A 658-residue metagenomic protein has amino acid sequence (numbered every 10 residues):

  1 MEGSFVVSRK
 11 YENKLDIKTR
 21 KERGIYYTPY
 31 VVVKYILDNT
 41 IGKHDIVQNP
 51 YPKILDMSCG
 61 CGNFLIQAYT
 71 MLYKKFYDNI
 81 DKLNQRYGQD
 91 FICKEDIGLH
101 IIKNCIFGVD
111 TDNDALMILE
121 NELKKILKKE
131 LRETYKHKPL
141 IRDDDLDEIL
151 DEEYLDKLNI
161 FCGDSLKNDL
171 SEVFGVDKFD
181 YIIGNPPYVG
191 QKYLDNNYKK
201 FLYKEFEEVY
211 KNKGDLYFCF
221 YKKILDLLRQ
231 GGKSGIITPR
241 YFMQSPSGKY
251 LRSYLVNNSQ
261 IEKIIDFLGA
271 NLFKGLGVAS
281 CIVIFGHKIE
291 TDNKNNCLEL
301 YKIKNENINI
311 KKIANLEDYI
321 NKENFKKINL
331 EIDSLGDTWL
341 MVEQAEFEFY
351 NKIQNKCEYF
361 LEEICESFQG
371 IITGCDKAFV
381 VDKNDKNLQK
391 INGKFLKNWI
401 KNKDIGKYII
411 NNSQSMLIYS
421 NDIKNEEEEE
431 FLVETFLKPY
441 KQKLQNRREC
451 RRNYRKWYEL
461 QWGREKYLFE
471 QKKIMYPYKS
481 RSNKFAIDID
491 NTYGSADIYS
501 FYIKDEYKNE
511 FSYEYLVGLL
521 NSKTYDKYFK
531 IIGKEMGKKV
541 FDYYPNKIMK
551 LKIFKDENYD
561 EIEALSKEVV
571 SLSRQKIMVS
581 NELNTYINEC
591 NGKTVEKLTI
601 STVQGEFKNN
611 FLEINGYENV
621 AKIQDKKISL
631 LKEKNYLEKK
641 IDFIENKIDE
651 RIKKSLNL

Functional and structural regions predicted by a protein language model:
M1-N39, W399, W462, E535: Class I S-adenosyl-L-methionine
G3-I17, H44-D45, N84, Q89-L99 (+3 more regions): Active-site-adjacent bridging/hinge elements
D16-Y26, N49-C59, I101-V109, L202-Y210 (+8 more regions): Glycine- and acidic
Y27-D169, T238-Y241, P246, L251-R252 (+1 more regions): Conserved S-adenosyl-L-methionine
Y27-V32, C59-I66, Y73, L116 (+7 more regions): Signature of N6-adenine DNA methyltransferases within the class I
N49-Y51, C59, I101-C105, Y154-C162 (+14 more regions): Short, well-ordered loop/turn elements at secondary-structure boundaries
T338-M341, A345-A564, T585, E589: Polybasic, glycine- and aromatic-enriched phosphate-binding surface used to engage nucleic acids
Q354-S367, K555-L658: Non-catalytic DNA-recognition/assembly elements of restriction-modification systems
